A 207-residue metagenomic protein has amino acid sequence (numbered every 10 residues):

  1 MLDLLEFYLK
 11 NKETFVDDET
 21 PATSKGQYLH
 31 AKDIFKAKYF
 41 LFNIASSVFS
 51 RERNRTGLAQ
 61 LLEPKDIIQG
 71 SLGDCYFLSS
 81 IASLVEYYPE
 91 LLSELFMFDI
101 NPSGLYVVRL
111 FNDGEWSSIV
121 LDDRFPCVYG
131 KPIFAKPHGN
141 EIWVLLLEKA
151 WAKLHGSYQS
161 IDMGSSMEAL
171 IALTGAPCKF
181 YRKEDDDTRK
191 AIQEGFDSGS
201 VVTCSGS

Functional and structural regions predicted by a protein language model:
M1-S207: Structured alpha-helical subdomains that flank or immediately precede key functional sites
